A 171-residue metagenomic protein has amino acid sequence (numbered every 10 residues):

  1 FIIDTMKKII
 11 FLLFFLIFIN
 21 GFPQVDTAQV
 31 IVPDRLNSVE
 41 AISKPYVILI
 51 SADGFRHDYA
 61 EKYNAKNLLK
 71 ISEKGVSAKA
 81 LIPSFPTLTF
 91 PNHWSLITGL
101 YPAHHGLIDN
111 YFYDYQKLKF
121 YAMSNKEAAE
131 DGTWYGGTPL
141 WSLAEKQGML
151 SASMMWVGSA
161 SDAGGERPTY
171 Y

Functional and structural regions predicted by a protein language model:
F1-V32: Bacterial Sec-dependent N-terminal signal peptides
F11, L68-L69, L140-S142: Short amphipathic alpha-helical segments and helix-helix/interface helices
V25-V76: Active-site-proximal N-terminal segment of extracellular/periplasmic enzymes that hydrolyze or transfer
V32-D34, A80, Y135-L140: Short alpha-helical segments and helix-capping/turn motifs at coil-helix boundaries
V47-S51, K79-L81, S95-I97, L140-L143 (+1 more regions): Structural recognition of the beta-strand scaffold that forms the well-ordered cores of secreted hydrolase catalytic
G54-Y59, I82-P83, K126-D131, W141: Second-shell loop/turn segments in exported
A60-H105, L150: Short, structured active-site-proximal loop/turn typified by the sulfatase FGly-forming signature C/S-X-P-X-R
Y101, L107-Y171: His/Asp/Glu-rich, glycine-adjacent segments that coordinate divalent cations and/or stabilize oxyanion chemistry on
